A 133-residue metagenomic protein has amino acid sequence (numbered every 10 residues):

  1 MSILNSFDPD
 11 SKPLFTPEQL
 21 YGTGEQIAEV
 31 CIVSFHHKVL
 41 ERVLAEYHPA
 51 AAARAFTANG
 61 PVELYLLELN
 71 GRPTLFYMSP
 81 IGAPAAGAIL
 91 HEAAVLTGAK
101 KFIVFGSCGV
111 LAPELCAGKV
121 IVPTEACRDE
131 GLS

Functional and structural regions predicted by a protein language model:
M1-S133: Metabolite-binding pocket within alpha/beta catalytic cores that recognizes anionic/polar moieties
